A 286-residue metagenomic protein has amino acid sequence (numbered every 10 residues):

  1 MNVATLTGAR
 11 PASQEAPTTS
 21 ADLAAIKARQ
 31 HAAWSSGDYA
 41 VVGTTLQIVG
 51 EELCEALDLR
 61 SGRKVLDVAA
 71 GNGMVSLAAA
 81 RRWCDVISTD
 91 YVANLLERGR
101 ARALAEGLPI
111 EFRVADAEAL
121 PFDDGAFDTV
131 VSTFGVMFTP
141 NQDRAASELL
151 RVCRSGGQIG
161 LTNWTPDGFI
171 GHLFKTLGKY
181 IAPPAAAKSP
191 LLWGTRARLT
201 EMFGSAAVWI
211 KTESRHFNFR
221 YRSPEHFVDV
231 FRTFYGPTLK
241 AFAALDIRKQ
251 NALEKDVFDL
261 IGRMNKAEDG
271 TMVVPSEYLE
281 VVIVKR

Functional and structural regions predicted by a protein language model:
M1-P11: N-terminal acidic, proline/glycine-rich, low-complexity intrinsically disordered segments
E15-R63, M74, R98, V228 (+1 more regions): Conserved class I S-adenosyl-L-methionine
K64-L120, T129, R144: Class I SAM-dependent methyltransferase SAM/SAH-binding core
T129-Q142: A short SAM/SAH-binding and catalytic strip from SAM-dependent methyltransferases
D143-R144, L150, R154-S223, F242 (+1 more regions): Conserved catalytic/acceptor-binding region of the Class I
L191-R286: Conserved Class I S-adenosyl-L-methionine
